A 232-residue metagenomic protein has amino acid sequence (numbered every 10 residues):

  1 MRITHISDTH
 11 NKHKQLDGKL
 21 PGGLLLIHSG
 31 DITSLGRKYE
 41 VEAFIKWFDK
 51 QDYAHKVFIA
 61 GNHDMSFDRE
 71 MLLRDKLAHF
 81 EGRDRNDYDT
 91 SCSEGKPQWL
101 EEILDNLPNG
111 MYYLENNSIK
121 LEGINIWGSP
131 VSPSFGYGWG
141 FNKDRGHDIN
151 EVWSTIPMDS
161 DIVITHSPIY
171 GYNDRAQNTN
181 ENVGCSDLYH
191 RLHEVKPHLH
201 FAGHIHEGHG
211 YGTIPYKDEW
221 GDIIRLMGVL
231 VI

Functional and structural regions predicted by a protein language model:
M1-F58, D64-E70, V152-D159, I164: N-terminal active-site segment of His-dependent metallophosphoesterases
S7, L114-N116: Short loop/edge segments at beta-strand edges and connector loops that shape dinucleotide/nucleotide cofactor-binding
H10-L16, T33-K38, H63-E70, K120 (+3 more regions): Active-site environment of divalent metal-dependent phosphoester hydrolases
K12-H13, D31-S34, V41, D52 (+8 more regions): Domain-wide signal for the mature, well-folded portions of proteins, strongly enriched in nucleus-encoded organellar
L16-G18, V41-D49, E101-L104, N150-S154 (+3 more regions): Short amphipathic alpha-helical segments and helix-helix/interface helices
H55-F58, Y170-I232: Conserved beta-sheet core of the metallophosphoesterase superfamily
F67-N109, S118-N180: Active-site-proximal loop/helix segment associated with metal-binding centers of metalloenzymes
G110-Y112, V229: Short, conserved active-site loop motifs that form the nucleotide-linked donor/cofactor pocket
